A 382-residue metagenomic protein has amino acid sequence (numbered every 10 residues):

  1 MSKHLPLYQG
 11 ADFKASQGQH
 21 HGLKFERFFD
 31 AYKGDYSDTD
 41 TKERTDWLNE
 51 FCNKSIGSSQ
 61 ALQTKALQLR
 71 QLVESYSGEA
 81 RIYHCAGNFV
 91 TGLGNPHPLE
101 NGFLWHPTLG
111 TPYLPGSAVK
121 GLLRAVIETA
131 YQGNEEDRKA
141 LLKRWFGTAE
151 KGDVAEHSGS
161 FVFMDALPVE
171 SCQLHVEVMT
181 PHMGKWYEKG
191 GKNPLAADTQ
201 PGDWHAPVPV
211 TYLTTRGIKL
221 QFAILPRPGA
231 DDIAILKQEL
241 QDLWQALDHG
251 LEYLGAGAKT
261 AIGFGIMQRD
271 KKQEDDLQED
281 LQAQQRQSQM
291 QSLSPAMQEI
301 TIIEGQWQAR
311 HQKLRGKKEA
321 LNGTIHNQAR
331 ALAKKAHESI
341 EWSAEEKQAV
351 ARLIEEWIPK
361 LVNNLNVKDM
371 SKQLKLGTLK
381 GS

Functional and structural regions predicted by a protein language model:
M1-S382: Small/polar/charged residue-enriched interaction surfaces, especially the RNA/DNA-contacting tracks of RNP/CRISPR
